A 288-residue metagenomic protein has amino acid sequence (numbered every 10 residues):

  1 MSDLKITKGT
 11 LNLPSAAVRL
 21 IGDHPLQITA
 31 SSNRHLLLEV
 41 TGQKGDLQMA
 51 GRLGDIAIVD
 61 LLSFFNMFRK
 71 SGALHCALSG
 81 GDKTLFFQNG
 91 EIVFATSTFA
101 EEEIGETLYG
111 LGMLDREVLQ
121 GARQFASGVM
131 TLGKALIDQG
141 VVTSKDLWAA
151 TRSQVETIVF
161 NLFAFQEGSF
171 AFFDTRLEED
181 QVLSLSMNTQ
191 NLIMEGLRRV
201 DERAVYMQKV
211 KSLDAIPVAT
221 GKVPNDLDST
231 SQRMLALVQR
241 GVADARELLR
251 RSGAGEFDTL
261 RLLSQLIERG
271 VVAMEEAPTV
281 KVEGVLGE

Functional and structural regions predicted by a protein language model:
M1-E288: Acidic, Ser/Thr/Pro-enriched low-complexity segments and adjacent helix/loop capping patches that create flexible
